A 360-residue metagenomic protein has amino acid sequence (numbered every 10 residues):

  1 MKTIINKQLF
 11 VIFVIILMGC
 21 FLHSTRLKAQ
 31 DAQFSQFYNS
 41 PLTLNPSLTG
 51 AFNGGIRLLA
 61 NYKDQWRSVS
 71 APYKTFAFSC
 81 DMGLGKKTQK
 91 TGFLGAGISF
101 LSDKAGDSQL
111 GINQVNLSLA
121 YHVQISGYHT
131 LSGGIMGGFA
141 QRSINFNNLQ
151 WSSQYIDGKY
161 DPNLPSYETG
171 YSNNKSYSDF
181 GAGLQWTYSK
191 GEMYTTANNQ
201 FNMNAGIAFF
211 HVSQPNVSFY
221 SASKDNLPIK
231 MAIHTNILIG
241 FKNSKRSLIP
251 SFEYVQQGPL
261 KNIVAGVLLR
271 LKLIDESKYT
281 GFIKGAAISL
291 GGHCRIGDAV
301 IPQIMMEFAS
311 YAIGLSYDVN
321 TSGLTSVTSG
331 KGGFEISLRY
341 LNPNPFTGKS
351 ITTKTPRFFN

Functional and structural regions predicted by a protein language model:
M1-D31, P343-N360: Cleavable N-terminal export/targeting peptides
Q30-N360: Subset of outer-membrane beta-barrel
